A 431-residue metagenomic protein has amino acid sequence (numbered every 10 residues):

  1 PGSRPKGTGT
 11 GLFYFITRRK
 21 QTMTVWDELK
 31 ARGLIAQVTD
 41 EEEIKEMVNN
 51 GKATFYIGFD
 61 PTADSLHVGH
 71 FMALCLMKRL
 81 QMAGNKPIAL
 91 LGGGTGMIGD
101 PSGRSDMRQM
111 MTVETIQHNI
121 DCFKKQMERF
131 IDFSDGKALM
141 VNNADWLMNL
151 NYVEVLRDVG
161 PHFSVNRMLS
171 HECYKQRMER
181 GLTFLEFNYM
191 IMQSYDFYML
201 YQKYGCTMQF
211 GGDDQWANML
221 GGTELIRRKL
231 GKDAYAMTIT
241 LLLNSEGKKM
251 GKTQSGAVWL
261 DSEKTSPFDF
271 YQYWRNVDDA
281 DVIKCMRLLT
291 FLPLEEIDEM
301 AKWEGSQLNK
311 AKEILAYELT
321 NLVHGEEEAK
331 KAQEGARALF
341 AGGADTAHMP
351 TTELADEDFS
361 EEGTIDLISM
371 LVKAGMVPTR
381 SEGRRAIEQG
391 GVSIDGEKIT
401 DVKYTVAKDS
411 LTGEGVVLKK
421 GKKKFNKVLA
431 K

Functional and structural regions predicted by a protein language model:
P1-S3, G7-F13: N-terminal amphipathic/hydrophobic targeting modules at extreme N-termini, encompassing cleavable Sec/SRP-type signal
G2-R4, G51, K86-G92, Y204-G205 (+5 more regions): Exposed boundary/loop context
G2-S3, I16-T17, K310, P378: Intrinsically disordered, low-complexity sequence elements enriched in Ser/Thr/Gly/Pro
P5-T8, R19, I116, Q333 (+1 more regions): Short linear sequence motifs
G11, I16-Q215, L220-T223, L230-Y235 (+2 more regions): NTP-dependent nucleotidyl-transfer catalytic core
I226-K431: Conserved nucleotide- and phosphate/pyrophosphate-binding catalytic cores in adenylate/nucleotidyl-handling enzymes
